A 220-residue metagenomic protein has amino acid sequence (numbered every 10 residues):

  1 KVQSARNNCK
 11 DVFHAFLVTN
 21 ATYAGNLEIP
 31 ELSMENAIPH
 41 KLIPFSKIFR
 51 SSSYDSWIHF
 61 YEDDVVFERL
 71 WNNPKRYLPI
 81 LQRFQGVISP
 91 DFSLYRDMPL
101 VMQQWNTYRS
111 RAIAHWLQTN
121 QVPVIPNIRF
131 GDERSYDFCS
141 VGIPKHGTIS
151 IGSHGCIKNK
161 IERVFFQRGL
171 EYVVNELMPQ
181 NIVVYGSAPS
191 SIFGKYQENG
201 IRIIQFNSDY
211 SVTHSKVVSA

Functional and structural regions predicted by a protein language model:
K1-L32, E198-A220: C-terminal accessory extensions appended to soluble enzyme cores
C9-L78, M98, E176, F193-G194: Non-catalytic, usually N-terminal nucleic-acid engagement modules in DNA/RNA processing proteins
F49-R50, L70-S215: Eukaryote-skewed repeat-based solenoidal scaffolds used as protein-protein interaction platforms, primarily
